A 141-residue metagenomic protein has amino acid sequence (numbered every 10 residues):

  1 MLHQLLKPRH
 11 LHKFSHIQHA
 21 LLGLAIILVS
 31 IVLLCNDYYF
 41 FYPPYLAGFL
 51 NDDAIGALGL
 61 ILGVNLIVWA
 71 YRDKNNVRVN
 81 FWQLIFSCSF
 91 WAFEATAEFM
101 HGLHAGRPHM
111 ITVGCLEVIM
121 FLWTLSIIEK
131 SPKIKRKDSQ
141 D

Functional and structural regions predicted by a protein language model:
M1-I26: Cytosolic juxtamembrane helix and N-cap/initiation of the first transmembrane helix
M1-Q4, I27-C35, D53-I67: Hydrophobic alpha-helical transmembrane segments
I17-V32, I61, F86-F93, I119-W123: Alpha-helical transmembrane segments of multi-pass integral membrane proteins
Q18-H19, P43-I61: A loop-to-helix transmembrane entry motif
P43-L50, F81-W82, H104-C115: Non-cytosolic membrane-interface motifs at loop->transmembrane helix junctions
V68-C88: Loop-to-transmembrane helix junctions at the membrane interface
K74, I85, W91-V113, E129: Membrane-helix boundary connector in multi-pass membrane proteins
V118-S139: Membrane-water interface at the C-terminal end of transmembrane alpha helices
